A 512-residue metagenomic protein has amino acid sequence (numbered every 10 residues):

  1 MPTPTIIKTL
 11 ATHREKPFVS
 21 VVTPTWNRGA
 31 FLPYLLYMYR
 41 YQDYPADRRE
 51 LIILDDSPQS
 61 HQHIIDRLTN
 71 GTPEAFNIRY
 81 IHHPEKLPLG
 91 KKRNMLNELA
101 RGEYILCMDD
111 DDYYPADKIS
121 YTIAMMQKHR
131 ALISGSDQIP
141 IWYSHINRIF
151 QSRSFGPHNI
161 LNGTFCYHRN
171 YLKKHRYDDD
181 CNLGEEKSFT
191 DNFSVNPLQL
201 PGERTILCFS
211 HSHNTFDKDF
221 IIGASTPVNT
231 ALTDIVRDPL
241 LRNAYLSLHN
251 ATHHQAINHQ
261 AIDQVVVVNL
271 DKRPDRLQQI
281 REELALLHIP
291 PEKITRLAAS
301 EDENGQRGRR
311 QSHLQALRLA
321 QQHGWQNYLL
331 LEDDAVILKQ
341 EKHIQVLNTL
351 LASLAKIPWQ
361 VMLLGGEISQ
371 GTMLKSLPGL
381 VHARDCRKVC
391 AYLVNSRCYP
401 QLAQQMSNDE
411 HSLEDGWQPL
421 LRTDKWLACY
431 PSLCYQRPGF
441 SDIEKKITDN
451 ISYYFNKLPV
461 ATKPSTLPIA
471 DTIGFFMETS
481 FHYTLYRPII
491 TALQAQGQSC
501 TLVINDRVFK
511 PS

Functional and structural regions predicted by a protein language model:
M1-Y41, A244-E282: N-proximal low-complexity "stem/linker" segments adjacent to membrane-targeting elements
L36-H82, R281-E301: Acidic donor-binding segment of Leloir-type glycosyltransferases
H83-A100, N304-A320: Glycine-rich, basic loop-to-helix element that forms the pyrophosphate-binding segment of sugar-nucleotide handling
R101-E103, I160-H175, K388-A403: Conserved nucleotide-sugar donor-binding and metal-coordinating catalytic region shared by glycosyltransferases
G102-Y114, Q326-V336: Short beta-strand-to-loop acidic/aromatic patch adjacent to the donor-nucleotide binding site
D117-I149, N348-T372: Conserved donor NDP-sugar-binding/catalytic core segment of glycosyltransferases
F155-V236, Q405-N408, Q418-P419, A428 (+1 more regions): Conserved nucleotide-sugar donor-binding catalytic segment
D180-C181, E203, S212, G223 (+3 more regions): An acidic/histidine-cluster motif and surrounding catalytic segment that typifies divalent-metal-assisted enzyme active
